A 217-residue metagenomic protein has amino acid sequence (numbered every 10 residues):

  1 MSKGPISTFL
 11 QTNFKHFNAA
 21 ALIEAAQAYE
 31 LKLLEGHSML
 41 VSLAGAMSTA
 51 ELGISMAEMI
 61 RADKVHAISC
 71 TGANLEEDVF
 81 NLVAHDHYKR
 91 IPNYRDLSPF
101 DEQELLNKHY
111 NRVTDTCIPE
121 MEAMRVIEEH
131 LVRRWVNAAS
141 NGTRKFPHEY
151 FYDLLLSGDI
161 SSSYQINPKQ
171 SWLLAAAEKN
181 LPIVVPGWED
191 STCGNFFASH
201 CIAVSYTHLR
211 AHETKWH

Functional and structural regions predicted by a protein language model:
M1-A26, E30-L33: N-terminal glycine-rich anion-binding loop in soluble enzyme alpha/beta folds
A20-A25, Y29-E30, A175-S205: An interfacial alpha-helical scaffold signature
S38-A44, I68-C70: Short glycine-rich or small-residue beta-strand-to-loop segments that form or flank ligand, phosphate, metal/Fe-S
A46-M59, I68: Thiamine diphosphate
E51-I54, V79-H85, N195-A198: Short acidic, glycine/serine/threonine-rich loops at helix termini
I60-M124: A generic, well-ordered mixed alpha/beta core segment in the N-terminal half of proteins
D101-T192: Ligand-binding beta-strand-loop-alpha-helix segment within the catalytic cores of soluble metabolic enzymes
T207-W216: Conserved small/polar residues in nucleotide/adenosyl-binding loops
